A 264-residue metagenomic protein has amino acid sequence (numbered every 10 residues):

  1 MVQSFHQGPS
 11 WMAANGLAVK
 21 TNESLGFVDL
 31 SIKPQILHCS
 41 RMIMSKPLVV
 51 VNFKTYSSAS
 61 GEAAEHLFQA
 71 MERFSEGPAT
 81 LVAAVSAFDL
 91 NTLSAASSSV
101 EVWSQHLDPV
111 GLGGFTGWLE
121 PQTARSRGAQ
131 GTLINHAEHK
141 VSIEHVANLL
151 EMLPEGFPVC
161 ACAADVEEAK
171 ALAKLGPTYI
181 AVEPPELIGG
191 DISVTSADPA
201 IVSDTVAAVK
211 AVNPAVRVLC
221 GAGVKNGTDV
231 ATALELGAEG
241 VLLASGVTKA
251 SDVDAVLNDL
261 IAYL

Functional and structural regions predicted by a protein language model:
I43-L119, E167-P177: Conserved N-terminal beta1-alpha1 strand-loop-helix module at the mouth
V49-F53, L81-A83, V102-Q105, T132-I134 (+4 more regions): Hydrophobic faces of well-ordered beta-strands that scaffold small-molecule active sites in alpha/beta enzyme cores
K54, S86, A124, E183 (+2 more regions): Conserved, mostly hydrophobic/aromatic
S60-H66, A87-A95, G113-L119, A137-M152 (+3 more regions): Active-site-adjacent beta->alpha loops and helix N-cap segments on the catalytic face of soluble alpha/beta enzymes
L133-V141, I180-I192, L236-D254: Glycine-rich phosphate-binding active-site loops on the catalytic face of alpha/beta enzymes
C160-V212, L219-C220: Active-site rim beta-loop-alpha module in soluble metabolic enzymes
V166-G176, V224-A238: Catalytic cores of alpha/beta
